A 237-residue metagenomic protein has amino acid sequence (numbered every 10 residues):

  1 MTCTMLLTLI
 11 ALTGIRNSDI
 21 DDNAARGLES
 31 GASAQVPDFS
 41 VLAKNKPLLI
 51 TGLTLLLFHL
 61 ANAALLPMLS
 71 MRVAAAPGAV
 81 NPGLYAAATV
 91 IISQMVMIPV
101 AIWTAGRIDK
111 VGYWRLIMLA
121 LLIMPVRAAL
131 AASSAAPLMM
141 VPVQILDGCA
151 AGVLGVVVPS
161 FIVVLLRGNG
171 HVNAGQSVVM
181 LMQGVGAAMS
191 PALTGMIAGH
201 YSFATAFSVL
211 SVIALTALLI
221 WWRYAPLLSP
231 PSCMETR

Functional and structural regions predicted by a protein language model:
T2-A24, I220-A225: C-terminal membrane-cytosol helix-exit motif in multi-pass small-molecule transporters
R16-T51: Juxtamembrane intracellular "pre-TM" segments in multi-pass secondary transporters
N45-L65, I145: Pair of pore-lining "gating" transmembrane helices in MFS-fold secondary transporters
P67-L84: Short amphipathic helix-loop junctions that connect adjacent transmembrane helices in Major Facilitator Superfamily/SLC
P99-G112, A198: Helix-to-loop junctions at the C-terminal end of transmembrane segments in multipass secondary transporters
R115-L130: Structural signature of the two symmetry-related core transmembrane helices
V153-R167: Intracellular juxtamembrane helix-capping segments at the cytosolic ends of symmetry-related transmembrane helices
H171-H200: A late C-terminal transmembrane helix in Major Facilitator Superfamily
